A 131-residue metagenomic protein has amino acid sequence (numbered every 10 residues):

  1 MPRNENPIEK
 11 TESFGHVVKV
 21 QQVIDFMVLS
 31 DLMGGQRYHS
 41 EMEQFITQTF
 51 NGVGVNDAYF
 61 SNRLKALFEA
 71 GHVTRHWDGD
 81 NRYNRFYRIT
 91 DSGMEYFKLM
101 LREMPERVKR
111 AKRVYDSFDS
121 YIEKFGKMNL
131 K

Functional and structural regions predicted by a protein language model:
M1-Q22, Y83, L101-R107: Intrinsically disordered, low-complexity serine/threonine- and proline-rich regulatory segments
Q21, D31-E41: Short capping segments at the starts of secondary-structure elements
S40-G52: DNA-recognition alpha helix
F60-L67: Basic amphipathic alpha-helical segments that dock to polyanions
A70-R88: Beta-hairpin "wing" of winged helix-turn-helix
R82-L101: Basic, amphipathic "hinge/linker" alpha-helix immediately C-terminal to the N-terminal HTH DNA-binding motif
K98-K131: Amphipathic alpha-helical dimerization/coiled-coil segments that flank or bridge DNA-binding/regulatory modules
